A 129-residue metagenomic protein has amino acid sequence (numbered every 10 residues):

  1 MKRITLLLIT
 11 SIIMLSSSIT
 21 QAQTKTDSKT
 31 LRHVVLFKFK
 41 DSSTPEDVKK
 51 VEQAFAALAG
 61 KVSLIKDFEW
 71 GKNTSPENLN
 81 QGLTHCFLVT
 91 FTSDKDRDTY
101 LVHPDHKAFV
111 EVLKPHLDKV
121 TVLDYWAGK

Functional and structural regions predicted by a protein language model:
M1-I4, Q23: Positively charged n-region of N-terminal signal peptides that target proteins for export
L7-S16: Bacterial N-terminal signal peptides
S11, F55, K72, P104 (+1 more regions): Alpha-helix boundary/capping residues
L15, I19-T84, T92-T99, Y125-K129: Short S/T/G/P-rich N-terminal loop/turn motif that feeds into the first structured element of a domain
T44, D105-H106, D118: Amphipathic alpha-helical protein-protein interaction surfaces
R97-V102, K107-L113: C-terminal structural segments of small proteins and small subunits
H116-V122, K129: C-terminal partner/receptor-binding element of secreted or periplasmic proteins
